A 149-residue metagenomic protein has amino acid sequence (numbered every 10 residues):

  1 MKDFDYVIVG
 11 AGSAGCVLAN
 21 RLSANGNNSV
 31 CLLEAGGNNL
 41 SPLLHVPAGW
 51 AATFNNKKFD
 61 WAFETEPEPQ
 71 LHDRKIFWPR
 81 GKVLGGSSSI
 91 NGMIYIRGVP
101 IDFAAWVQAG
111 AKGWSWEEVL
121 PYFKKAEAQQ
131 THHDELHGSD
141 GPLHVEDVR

Functional and structural regions predicted by a protein language model:
M1-A14: Beta1/beta-strand and adjacent pyrophosphate-binding region of the FAD-binding site in flavoprotein oxidoreductases
K2-F4, N25-V30, W116: Loop/turn elements at helix/coil->beta-strand transitions in domains of secreted/extracellular proteins
A11, L33-G36, M93: Active-site-proximal beta-strand/loop segments in catalytic clefts of secreted hydrolases
L18-A19: Short helix immediately C-terminal to the catalytic nucleophile in hydrolase catalytic domains
L22: Aromatic pocket-lining residues of Rossmann-like dinucleotide-binding sites
G26-N28, A35-L84, W114, P121-Y122: N-terminal FAD cofactor-binding segment of flavoenzymes
H72-R149: Rossmann-like flavin
